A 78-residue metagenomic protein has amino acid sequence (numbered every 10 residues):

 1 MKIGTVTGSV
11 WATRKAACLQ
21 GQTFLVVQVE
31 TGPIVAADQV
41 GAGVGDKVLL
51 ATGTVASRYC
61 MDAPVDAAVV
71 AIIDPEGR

Functional and structural regions predicted by a protein language model:
M1-V26: N-terminal first-folded block
V27-Q28, V70: Short basic, glycine-rich beta-strand/loop surfaces that mediate nucleic-acid
V29-E30, A51: A short, compositionally biased micro-patch
G32-A37: Short alpha-helix capping/helix-loop boundary micro-motifs
L49-R78: C-terminal structural segments of small proteins and small subunits
